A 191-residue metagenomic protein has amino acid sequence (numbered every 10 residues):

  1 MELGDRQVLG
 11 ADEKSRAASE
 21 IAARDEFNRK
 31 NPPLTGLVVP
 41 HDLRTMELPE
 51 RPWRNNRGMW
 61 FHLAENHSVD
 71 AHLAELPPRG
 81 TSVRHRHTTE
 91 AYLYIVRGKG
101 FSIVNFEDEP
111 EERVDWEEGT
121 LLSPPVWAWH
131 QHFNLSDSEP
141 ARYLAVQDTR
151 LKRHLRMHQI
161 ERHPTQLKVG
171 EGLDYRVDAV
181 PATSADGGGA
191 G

Functional and structural regions predicted by a protein language model:
M1-S68, E161-R162, K168-G191: A short, N-terminal "cap"/entry segment at the start of jelly-roll beta-barrel domains of the cupin/DSBH fold
N56-R57, H72-H87, V126: Conserved short histidine dyad/triad with adjacent acidic residue
W60-L63, T81-H87, V104, R113-D115 (+1 more regions): Short histidine-centered beta-strand/loop micro-motifs that create catalytic or ligand/metal-coordination sites
P77-P78, H87-E107: Glycine- and acidic-residue-biased ligand/ion/polar-headgroup-sensing regions
T81-V83, F101, T120-L122, V126-H132: Histidine-centered metal-chelating micro-motifs
Y92-Y94, L122-S123, S138-M157: A short hydrophobic beta-strand segment most commonly corresponding to one strand of the jelly-roll/cupin
F106-P125: Short acidic-glycine-tyrosine-enriched beta hairpin
